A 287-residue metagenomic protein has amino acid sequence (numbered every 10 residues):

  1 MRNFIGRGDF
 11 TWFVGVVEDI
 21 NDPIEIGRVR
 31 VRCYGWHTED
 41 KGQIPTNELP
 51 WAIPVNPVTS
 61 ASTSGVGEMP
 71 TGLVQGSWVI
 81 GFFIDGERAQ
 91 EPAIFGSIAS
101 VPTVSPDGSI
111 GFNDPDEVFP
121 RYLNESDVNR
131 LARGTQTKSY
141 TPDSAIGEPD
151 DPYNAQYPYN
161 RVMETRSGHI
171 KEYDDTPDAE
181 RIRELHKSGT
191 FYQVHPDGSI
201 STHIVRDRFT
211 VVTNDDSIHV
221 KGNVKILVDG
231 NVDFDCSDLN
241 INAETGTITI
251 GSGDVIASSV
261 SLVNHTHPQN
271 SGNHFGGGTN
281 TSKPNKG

Functional and structural regions predicted by a protein language model:
M1-V16: Short boundary/loop segments of OB/S1/cold-shock single-stranded nucleic-acid-binding domains
R2-G6, M69, E87: C-terminal extracytoplasmic interaction modules
V16-N21, G96: A residue-level detector for short acidic-glycine micro-motifs
N21-P23, W36, D85-R88: Acidic glycine-/aspartate-rich tracts in secreted/extracellular proteins
I24-R32: Short aromatic-glycine-enriched beta-strand elements
R32-Y34, F82: Structured beta-strand/turn binding interfaces of compact recognition modules in eukaryotic regulators
D40-P70: Beta-strand/loop nucleic-acid-binding surfaces
P70-S77, F83-G287: Right-handed beta-helix
